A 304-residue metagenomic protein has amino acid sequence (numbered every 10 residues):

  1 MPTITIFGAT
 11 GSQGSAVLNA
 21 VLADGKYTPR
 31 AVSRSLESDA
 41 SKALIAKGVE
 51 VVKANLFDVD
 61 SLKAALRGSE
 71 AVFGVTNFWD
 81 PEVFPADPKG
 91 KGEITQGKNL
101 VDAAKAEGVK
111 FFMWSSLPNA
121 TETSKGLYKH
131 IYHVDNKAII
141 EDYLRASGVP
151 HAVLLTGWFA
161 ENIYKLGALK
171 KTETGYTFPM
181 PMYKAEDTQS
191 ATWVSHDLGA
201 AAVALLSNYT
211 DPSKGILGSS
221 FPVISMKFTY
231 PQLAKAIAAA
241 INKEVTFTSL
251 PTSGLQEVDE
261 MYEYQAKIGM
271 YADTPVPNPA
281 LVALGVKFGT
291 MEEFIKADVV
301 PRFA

Functional and structural regions predicted by a protein language model:
M1-P2, A304: Universal eukaryotic N-terminal targeting presequences
P2-K42, F57-D60, A64-R67, G74-T95 (+4 more regions): Oxidoreductase cofactor-interface core, primarily capturing Rossmann-like NAD(P)-dependent enzymes
L44-D58: Rossmann-fold cofactor-recognition segment
V51-A54, K243-L250: Short hydrophobic/aromatic-enriched beta-strand-loop microsegments
S213-I216, I241, S249-A304: A hydrophobic C-terminal alpha-helical subdomain
